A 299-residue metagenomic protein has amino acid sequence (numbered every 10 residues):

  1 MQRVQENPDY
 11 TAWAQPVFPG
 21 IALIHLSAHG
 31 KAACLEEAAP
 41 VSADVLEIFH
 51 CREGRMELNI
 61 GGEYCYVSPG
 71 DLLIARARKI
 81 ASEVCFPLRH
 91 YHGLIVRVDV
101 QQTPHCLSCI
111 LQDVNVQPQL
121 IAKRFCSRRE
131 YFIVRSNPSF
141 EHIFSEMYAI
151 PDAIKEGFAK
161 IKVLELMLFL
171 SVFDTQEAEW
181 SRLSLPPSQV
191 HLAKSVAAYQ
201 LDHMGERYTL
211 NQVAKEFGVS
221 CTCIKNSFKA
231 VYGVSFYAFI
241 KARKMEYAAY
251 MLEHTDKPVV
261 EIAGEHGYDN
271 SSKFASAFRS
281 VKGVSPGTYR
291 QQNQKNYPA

Functional and structural regions predicted by a protein language model:
Q2-P118: N-terminal regulatory/effector-sensing and dimerization cores that precede helix-turn-helix DNA-binding domains
Q119-R135, D152-F158, M167-A198, D202 (+2 more regions): Short, Lys/Arg-enriched, Trp-marked, Pro/Gly-tolerant hinge/linker segments that flank
S139-I154: A long, hydrophobic alpha-helical segment
K194-D202, R207-Q212, A230-S272, Q291-A299: Terminal helix-turn-helix DNA-binding modules in bacterial transcription factors
Q212-C221: Helix-turn-helix
E216-F217, H266-G267, F278: Core residues of bacterial helix-turn-helix
T222, S272, G287: Key DNA-contact positions within bacterial/archaeal DNA-binding proteins
I224, F228, K273-F274, F278: Short hydrophobic/aromatic patch on the recognition helix
